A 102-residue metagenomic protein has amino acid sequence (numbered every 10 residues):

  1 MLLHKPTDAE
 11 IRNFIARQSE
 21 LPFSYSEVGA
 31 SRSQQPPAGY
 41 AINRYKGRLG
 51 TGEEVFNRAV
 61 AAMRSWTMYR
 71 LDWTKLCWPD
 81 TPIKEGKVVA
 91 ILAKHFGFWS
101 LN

Functional and structural regions predicted by a protein language model:
M1-V88: Hydrophobic ligand-binding cavity/cleft-lining segments
A90, K94-N102: Hydrophobic-ligand binding "helix-grip"
